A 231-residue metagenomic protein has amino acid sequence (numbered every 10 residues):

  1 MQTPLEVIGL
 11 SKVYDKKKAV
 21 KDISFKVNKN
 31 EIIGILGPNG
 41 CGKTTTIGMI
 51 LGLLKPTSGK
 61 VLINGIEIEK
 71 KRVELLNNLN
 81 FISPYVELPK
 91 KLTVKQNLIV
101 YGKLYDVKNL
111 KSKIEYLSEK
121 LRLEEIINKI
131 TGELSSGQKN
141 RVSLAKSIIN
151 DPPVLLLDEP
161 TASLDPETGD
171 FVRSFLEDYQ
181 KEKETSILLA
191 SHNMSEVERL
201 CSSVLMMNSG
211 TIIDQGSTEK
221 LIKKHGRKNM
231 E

Functional and structural regions predicted by a protein language model:
G59-K70, E74-L75: Conserved ABC transporter NBD signature motif
I99, K103-I126: Conserved ABC ATPase "signature" region
I130-L134: Conserved ABC ATPase signature
L155-E159: Catalytic Walker B motif of ABC-type/P-loop ATPase nucleotide-binding domains
D170-K183: Helical segment within the ABC ATPase nucleotide-binding domain
Q215-G216: ABC ATPase "signature
